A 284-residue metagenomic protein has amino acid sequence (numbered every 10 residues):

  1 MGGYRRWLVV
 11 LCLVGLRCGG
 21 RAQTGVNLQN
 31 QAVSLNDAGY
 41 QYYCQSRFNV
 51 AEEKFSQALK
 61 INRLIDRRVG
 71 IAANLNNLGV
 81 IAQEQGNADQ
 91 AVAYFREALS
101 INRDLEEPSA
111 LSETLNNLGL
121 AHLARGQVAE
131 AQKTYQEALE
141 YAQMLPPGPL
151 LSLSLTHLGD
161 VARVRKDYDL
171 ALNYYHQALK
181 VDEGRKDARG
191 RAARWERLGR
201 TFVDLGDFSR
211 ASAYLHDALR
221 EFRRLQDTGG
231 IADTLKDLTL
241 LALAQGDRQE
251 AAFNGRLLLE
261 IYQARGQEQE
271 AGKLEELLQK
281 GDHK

Functional and structural regions predicted by a protein language model:
L16-S56, K60, L64: N-terminal leader/linker segments that initiate helical-solenoid repeat arrays
L28-Q29, I65-R68, P108, L145-G148 (+6 more regions): Inter-repeat boundary and helix-capping residues of tandem alpha-helical solenoids
N30-S46, S56, V69-E84, F95 (+5 more regions): Conserved alpha-helical positions within TPR/SEL1-like repeat arrays
Y42-Y43, N62, N102, A142 (+5 more regions): Eukaryotic all-alpha helical interaction scaffolds
A252-K284: Terminal, low-structured helical/coil segments at or just beyond the last alpha-helical repeat
